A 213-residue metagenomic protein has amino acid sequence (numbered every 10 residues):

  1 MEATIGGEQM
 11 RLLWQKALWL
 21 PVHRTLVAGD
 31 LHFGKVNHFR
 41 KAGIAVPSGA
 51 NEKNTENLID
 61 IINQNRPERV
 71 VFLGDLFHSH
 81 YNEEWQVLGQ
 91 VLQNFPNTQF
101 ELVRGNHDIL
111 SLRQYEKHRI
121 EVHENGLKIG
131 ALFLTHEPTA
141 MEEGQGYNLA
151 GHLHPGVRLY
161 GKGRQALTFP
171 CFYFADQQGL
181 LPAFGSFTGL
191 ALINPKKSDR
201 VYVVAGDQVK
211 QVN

Functional and structural regions predicted by a protein language model:
M1-L73, H78-N213: Extended recognition/assembly regions associated with phosphoester-bond processing machinery
